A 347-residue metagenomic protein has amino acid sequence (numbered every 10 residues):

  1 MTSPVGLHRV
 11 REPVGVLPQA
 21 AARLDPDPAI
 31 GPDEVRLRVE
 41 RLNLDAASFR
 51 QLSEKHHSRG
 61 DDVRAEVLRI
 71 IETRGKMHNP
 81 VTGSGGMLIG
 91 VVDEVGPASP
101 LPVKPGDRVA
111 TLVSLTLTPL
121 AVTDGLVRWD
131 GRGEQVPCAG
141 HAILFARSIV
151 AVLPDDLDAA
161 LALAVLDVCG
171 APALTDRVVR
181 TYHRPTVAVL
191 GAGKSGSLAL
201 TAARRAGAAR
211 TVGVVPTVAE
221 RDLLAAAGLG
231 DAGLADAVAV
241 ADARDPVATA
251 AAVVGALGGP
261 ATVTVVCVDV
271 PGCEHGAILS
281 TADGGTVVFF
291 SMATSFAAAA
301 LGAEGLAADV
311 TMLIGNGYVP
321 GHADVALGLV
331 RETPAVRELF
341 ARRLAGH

Functional and structural regions predicted by a protein language model:
E12-S53: A short N-terminal beta-strand-loop micro-motif at the entrance of redox/enzyme domains
P28-N43, H56-L115: Glycine-rich beta-strand-centered segment in the early N-terminal region that forms part of a ligand/cofactor-binding
G86, V109-R184: NAD(P)H dinucleotide-binding glycine-rich loop of Rossmann-like/cofactor-binding domains, especially the beta1-alpha1
L157-A239: Mid-domain Rossmann-like dinucleotide-binding core that forms the NAD(H)/NADP(H) cofactor-binding site
V179-R180, L257, S280-A282: A generic alpha-to-beta junction signature in SAM-dependent methyltransferases
P246-G259: Short amphipathic alpha-helix with an adjacent loop that forms part of the alpha/beta core around
G258, G328-H347: C-terminal capping/lid region of NAD(P)-dependent oxidoreductase domains
V268-E332: Glycine-rich phosphate-binding loop and adjacent beta-alpha segment of Rossmann(oid) nucleotide-cofactor-binding
